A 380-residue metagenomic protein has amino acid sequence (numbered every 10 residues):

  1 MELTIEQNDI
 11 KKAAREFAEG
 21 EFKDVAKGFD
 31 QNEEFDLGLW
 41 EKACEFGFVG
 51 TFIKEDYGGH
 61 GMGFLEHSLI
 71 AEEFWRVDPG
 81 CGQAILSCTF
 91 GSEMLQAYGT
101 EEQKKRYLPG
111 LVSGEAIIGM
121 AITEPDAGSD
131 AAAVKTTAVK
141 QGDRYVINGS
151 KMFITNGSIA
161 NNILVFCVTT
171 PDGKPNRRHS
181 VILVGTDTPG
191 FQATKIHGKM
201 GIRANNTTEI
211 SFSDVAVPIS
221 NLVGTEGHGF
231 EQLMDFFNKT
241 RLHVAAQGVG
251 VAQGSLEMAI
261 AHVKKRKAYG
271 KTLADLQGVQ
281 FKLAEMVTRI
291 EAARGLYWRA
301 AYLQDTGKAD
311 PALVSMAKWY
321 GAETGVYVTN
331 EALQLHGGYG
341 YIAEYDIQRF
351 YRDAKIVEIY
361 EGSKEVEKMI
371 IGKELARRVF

Functional and structural regions predicted by a protein language model:
M1-G82, C88, Y98-Q103, G110-E115 (+5 more regions): Alpha-helical interface subdomain recognition
G47, A71-W75, C167-V168, V184-P189 (+1 more regions): Short Ser/Thr-interspersed hydrophobic loop/turn segments at strand-loop and sheet-helix junctions that line or gate
A84-I85, D126-S129, F153-N156, D172-G173 (+1 more regions): Short Gly/Pro-enriched turn/cap motifs at secondary-structure boundaries
S92-Y98, M120: Flexible, glycine-rich active-site loops centered on histidine and acidic residues that chelate a metal or position
A97-G99, V139, V165-T169, L183-G185 (+3 more regions): Short beta-strand-to-turn element immediately C-terminal to the catalytic PLP-Schiff-base lysine in fold type I
G114-I122, F166: A short, Trp-centered hydrophobic/proline-enriched beta-strand micro-motif
A133, D187-P218: Flexible, small-/acidic-enriched active-site or ligand-binding loops
R144, N148-A193: A short core secondary-structure module
